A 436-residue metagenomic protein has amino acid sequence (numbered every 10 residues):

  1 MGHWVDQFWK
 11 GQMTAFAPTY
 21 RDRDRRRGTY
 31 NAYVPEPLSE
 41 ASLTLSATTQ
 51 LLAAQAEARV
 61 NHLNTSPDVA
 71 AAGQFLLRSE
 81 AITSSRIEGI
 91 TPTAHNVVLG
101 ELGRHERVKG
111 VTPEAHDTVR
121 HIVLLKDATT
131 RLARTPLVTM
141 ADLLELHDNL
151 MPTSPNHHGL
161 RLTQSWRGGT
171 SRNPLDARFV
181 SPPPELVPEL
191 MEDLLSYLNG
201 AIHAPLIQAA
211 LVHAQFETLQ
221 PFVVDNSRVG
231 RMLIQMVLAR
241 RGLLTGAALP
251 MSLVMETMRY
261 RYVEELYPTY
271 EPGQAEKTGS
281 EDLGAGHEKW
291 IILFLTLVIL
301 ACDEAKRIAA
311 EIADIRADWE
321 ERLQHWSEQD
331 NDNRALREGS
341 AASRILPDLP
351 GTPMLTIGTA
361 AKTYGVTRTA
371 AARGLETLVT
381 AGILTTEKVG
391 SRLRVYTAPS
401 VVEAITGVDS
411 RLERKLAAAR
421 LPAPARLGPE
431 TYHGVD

Functional and structural regions predicted by a protein language model:
M1-D436: FIC/Doc superfamily catalytic core
